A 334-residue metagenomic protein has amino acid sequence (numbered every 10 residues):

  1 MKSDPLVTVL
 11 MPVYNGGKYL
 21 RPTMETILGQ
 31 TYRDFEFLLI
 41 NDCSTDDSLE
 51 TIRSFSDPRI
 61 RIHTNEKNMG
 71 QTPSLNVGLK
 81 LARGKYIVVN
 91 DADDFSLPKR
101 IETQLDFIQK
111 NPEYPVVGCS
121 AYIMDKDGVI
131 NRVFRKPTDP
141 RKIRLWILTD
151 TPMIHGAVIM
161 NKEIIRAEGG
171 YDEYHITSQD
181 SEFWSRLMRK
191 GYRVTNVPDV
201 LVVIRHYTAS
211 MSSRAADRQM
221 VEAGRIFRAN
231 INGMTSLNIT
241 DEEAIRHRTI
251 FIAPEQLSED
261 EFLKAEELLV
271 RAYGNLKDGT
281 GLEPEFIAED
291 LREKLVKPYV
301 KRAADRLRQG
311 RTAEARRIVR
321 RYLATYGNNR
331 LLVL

Functional and structural regions predicted by a protein language model:
M1-L28: N-proximal low-complexity "stem/linker" segments adjacent to membrane-targeting elements
P5-T8, E36, E182: Cell-envelope/extracellular polymer assembly enzymes that use nucleotide-activated donors
N41-E50, K67, D91: A conserved acidic beta->alpha catalytic loop
N65-A82, T103: Glycine-rich, basic loop-to-helix element that forms the pyrophosphate-binding segment of sugar-nucleotide handling
K80, C119, P137-I250: Conserved nucleotide-sugar donor-binding catalytic segment
I87: Short aromatic/hydrophobic "clamp" motif used to bind/position activated sugar donors
K99-R132: Conserved donor NDP-sugar-binding/catalytic core segment of glycosyltransferases
H206-L334: C-terminal subregions of glycosyltransferases and related glycan-biosynthesis enzymes
